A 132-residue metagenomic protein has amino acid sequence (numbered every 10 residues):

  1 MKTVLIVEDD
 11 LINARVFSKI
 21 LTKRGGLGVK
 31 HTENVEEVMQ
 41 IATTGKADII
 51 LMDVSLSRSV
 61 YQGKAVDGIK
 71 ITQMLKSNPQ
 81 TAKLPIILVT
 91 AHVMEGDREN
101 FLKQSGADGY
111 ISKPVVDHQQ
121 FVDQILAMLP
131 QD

Functional and structural regions predicted by a protein language model:
E8: Conserved acidic carboxylate
L11-E36: Two-component/phosphorelay signaling modules centered on CheY-like receiver
H31-Q40, A65-G68: Helix N-cap/capping motif at the beta->alpha junctions
G45-R58: Active-site beta3 strand of CheY-like receiver
S59-A82: Short amphipathic alpha-helix used as the core "switch/output" element in two-component signaling
Q62-V66, K70, V93-I111, Q119-D123: Alpha4 helix (beta4-alpha4-beta5 surface) of REC/receiver domains from two-component response regulators
N78, H92-V93, V116: Short, conserved "switch-loop" micro-motifs in signal-transduction and mechanochemical regulators
